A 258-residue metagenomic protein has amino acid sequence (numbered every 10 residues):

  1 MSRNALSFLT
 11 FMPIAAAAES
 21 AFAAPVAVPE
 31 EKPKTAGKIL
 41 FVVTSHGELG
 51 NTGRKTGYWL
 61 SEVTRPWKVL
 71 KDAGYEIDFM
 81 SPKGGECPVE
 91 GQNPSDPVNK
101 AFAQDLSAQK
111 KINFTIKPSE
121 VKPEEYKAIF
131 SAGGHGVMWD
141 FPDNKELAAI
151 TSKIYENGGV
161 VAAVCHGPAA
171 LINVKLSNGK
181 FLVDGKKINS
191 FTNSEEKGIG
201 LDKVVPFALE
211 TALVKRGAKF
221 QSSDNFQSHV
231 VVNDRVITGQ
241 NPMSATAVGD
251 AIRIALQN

Functional and structural regions predicted by a protein language model:
M1-N4: Positively charged n-region of N-terminal signal peptides that target proteins for export
S7-S20: Bacterial N-terminal signal peptides
A24-N157, A169-N258: Extended, subdomain-level signal for the structured scaffold at the beginning of enzyme domains
G158-A162: Conserved, well-structured core segments that form or line functional sites
C165-G167: Catalytic nucleophile serine of serine hydrolases, specifically the conserved "nucleophile elbow" pentapeptide
